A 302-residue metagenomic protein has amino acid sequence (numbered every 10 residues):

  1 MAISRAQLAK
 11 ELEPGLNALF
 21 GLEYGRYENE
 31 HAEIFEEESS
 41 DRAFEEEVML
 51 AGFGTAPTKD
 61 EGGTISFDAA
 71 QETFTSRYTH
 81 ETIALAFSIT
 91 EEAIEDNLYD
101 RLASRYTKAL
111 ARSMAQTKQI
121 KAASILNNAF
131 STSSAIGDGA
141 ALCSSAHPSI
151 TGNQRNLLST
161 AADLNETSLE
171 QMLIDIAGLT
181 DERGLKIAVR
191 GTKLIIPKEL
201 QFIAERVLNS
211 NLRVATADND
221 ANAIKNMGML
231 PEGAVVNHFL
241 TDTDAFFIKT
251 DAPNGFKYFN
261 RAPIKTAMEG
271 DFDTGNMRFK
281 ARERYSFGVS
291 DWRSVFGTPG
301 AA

Functional and structural regions predicted by a protein language model:
M1-Y27: N-terminal alpha-helical "arm" segments
A2-K10, A141-G178, A188-K193, K198-A302: Sequence/fold signature of self-assembling virion shell proteins
G25-I83: Assembly/oligomerization interface modules of large self-assembling protein complexes
A70-R77, S168-R183: Structured alpha-helical segments in the cores of large, soluble enzyme domains
T75-S133, L194, F279-A281: Long, contiguous amphipathic alpha-helices that act as assembly "spine/axial" helices in icosahedral shell and virion
T79, L102, Y106, A161-L164 (+2 more regions): Short, contiguous, pocket-lining structural segments that sit at or immediately flank catalytic/ligand-binding sites
N128-P148: Charge-rich, acidic-biased intrinsically disordered regions
S131-S133, E182-I187: Surface-exposed acidic, glycine-flexible loop patches that form ligand/cofactor-binding and adhesion interfaces
